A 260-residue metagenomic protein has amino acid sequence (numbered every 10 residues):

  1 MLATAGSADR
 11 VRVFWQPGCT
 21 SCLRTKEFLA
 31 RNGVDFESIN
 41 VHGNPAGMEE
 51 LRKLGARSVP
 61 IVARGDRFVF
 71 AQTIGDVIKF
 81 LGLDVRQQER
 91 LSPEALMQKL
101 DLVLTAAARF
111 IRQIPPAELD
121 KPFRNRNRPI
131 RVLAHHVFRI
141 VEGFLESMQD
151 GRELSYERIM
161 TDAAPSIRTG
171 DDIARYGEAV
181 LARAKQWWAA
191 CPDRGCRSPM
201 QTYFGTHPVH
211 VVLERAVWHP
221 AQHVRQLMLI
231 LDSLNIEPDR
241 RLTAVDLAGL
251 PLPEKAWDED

Functional and structural regions predicted by a protein language model:
L2-E37: Local sequence-structure signature of Cys/Sec-based thiol-disulfide redox active-site neighborhoods
I39-R57, L81: Thioredoxin-like thiol-disulfide oxidoreductase module
R52-A63, Q72: Structural micro-motif
A63-E89: Non-catalytic, surface beta->alpha helical segment in thiol-disulfide oxidoreductase systems
L83-L96, P165: Short, charged, low-complexity loops and linkers
S92-I114, H135-E146: Alpha-helical bundle segments that constitute or directly flank the non-heme di-iron/ferroxidase center
L100-I111, P165-M200, H207-Q226, D260: Acidic/histidine-rich alpha-helical segments that form the ligand environment of transition-metal centers
E118-A163, Q201-E259: Short, contiguous alpha-helical
